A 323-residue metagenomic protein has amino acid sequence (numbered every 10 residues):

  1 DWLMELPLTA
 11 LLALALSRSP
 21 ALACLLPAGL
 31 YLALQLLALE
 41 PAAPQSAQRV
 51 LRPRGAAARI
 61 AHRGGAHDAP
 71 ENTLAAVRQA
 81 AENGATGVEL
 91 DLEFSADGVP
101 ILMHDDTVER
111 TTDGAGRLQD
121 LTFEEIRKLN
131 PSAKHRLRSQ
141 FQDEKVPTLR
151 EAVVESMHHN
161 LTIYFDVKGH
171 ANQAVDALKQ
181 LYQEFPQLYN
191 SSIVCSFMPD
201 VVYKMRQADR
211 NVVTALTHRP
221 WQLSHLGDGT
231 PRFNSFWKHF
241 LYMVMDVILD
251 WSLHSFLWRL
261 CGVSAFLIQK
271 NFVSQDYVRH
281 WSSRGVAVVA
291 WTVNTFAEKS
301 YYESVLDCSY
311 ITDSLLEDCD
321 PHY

Functional and structural regions predicted by a protein language model:
D1-Y323: Phosphate-group recognition and catalysis centered on beta-loop-alpha active-site segments
